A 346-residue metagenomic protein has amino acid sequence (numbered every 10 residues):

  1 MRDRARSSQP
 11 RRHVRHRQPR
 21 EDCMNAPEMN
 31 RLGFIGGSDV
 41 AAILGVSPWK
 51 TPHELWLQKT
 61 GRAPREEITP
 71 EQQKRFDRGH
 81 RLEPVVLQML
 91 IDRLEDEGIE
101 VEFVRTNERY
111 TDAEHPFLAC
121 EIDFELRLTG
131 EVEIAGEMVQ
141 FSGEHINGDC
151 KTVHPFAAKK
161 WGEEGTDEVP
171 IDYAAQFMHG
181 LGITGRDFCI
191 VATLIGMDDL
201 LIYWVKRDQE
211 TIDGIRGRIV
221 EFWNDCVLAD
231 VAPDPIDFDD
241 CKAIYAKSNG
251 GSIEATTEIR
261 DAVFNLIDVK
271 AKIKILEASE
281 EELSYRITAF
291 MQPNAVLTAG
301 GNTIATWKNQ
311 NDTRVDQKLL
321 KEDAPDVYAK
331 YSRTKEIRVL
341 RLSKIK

Functional and structural regions predicted by a protein language model:
R2-K346: Accessory terminal regions of nucleic-acid processing enzymes
